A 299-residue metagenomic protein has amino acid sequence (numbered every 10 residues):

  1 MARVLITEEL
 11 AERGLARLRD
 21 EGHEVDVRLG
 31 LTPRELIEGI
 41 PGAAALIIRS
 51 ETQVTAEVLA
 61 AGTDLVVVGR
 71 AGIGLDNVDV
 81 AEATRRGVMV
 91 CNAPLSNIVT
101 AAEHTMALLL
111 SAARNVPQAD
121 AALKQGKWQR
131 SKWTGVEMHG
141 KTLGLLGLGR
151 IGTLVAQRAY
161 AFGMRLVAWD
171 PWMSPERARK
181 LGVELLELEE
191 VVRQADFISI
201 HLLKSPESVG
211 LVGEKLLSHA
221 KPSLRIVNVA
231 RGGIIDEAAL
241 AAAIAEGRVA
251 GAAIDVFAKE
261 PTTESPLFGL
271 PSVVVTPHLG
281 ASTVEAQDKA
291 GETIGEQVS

Functional and structural regions predicted by a protein language model:
M1-C91, R193, G213-K215: An N-terminal-biased, well-structured beta-alpha scaffold segment characteristic of Rossmann-like dinucleotide-binding
A2, T84, C91-H104, A258-S299: C-terminal helix-to-coil terminal segments
A2-V4, R13, D20-D26, N92 (+9 more regions): Structural/interface elements that position substrates and couple domains in central-metabolism enzymes
R28-L29, R49, A71-G72, V88-V99 (+4 more regions): Short beta->alpha connector loops at strand-helix junctions that form conserved, small/polar/Pro-enriched
A44-A45, V66-V67, F197, R225 (+2 more regions): Short, Asp-centered acidic motifs that coordinate Mg2+ and/or phosphate in catalytic or ligand-binding sites
T52-L59, P171-P266, S282: Rossmann-like adenosine-cofactor binding region
R86-V88, P94-T142, L154-Q157, A161 (+1 more regions): Phosphate-binding beta-alpha-beta segment of Rossmann-like dinucleotide-binding domains, i.e., the NAD(P)
L148-G149: Glycine-rich Rossmann-fold phosphate-binding loop(s) that bind the pyrophosphate of adenine dinucleotide cofactors
